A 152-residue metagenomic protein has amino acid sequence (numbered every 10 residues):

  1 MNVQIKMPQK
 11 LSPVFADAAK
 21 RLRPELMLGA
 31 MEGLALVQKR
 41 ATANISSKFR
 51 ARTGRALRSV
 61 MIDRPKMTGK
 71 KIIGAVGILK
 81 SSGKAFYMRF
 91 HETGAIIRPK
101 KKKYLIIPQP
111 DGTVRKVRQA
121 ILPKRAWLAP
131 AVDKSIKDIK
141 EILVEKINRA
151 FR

Functional and structural regions predicted by a protein language model:
M1-S81, A95-R152: Short, Lys/Arg-rich flexible segments
K80-E92: Short, surface-exposed beta-strand/loop "edge" segments at domain boundaries and coil↔beta transitions
